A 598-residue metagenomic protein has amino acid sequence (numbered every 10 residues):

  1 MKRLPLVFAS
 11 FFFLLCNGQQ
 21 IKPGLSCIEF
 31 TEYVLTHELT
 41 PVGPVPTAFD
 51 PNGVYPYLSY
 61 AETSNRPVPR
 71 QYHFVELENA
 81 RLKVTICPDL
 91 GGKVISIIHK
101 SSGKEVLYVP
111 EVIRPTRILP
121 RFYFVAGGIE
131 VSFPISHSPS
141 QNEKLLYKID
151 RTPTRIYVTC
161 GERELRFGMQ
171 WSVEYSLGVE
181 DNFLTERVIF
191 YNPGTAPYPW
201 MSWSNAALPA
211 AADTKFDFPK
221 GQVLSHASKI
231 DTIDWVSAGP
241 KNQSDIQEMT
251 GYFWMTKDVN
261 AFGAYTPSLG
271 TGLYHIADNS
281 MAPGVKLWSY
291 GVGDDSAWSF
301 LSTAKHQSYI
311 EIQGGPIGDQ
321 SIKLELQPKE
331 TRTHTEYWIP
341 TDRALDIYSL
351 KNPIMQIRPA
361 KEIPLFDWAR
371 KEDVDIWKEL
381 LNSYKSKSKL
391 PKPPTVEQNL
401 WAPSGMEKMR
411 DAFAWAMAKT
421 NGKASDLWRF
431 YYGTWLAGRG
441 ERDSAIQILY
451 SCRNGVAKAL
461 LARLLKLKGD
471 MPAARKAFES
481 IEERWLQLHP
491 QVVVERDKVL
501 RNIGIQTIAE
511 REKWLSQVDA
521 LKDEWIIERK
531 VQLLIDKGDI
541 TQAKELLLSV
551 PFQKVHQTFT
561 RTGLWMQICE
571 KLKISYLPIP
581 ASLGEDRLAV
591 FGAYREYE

Functional and structural regions predicted by a protein language model:
K22-L58, Y72-E143, W288: Acidic-aromatic substrate-binding/catalytic surfaces of carbohydrate-active enzymes
S26-H37, V75, S96, N182 (+3 more regions): A contiguous, surface-exposed recognition patch within enzymatic or periplasmic domains that forms
P44-P69, H73-E78, V125-F183, P199 (+2 more regions): Extended, loop-rich substrate-binding clefts of extracytoplasmic carbohydrate-active enzymes
S64, E78, V84-S102, C160-A212 (+2 more regions): Acidic, contiguous internal or C-terminal segments within carbohydrate-active enzymes that form a structured patch used
V75-A80, V84-I86, Y147-I149, E325-D342: Short Pro-Gly-centered flexible turn/kink motifs
A360-K371, D375-L380, M406-K419, E441-S451 (+4 more regions): Alpha-helical repeat scaffolds
K387-T395, N421-F430, C452-L460, W485-D497 (+4 more regions): Generic helix N-cap/helix-start motif at coil->alpha-helix transitions
T434, R463, K498-L500, Q532 (+1 more regions): Residue-level recognition of tetratricopeptide repeat
